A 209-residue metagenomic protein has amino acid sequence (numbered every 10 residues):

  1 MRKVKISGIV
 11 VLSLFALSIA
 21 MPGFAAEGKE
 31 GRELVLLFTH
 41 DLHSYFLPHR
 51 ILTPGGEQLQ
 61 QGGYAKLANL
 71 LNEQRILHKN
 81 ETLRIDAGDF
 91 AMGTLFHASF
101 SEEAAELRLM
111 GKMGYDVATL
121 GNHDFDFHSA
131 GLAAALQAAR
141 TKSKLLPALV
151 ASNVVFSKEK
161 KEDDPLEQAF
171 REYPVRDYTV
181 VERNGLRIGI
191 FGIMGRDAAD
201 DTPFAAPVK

Functional and structural regions predicted by a protein language model:
M1-V10: Bacterial N-terminal signal peptides that target proteins for export
I9-I19: Bacterial N-terminal signal peptides
G23-K209: Acidic, metal/ion-coordinating pockets
